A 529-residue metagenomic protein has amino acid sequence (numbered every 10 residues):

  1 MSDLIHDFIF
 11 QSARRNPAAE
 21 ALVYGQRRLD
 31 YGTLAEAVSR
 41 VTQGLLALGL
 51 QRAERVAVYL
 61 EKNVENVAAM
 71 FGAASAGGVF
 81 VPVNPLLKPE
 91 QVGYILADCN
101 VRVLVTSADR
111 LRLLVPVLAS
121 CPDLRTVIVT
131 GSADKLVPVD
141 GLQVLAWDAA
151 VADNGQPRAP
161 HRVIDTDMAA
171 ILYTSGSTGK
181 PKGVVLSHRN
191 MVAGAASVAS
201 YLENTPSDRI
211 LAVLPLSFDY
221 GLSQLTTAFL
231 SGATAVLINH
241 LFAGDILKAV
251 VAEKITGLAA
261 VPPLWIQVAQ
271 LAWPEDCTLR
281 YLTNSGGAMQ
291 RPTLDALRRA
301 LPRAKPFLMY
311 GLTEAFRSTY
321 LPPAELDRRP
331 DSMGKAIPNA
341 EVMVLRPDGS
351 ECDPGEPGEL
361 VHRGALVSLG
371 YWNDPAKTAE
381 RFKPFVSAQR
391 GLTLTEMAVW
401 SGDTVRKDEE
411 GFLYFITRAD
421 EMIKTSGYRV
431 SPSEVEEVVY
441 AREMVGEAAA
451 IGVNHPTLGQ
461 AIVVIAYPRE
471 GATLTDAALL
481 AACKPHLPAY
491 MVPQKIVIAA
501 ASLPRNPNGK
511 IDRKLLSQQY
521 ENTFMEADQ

Functional and structural regions predicted by a protein language model:
S2, P17-A18, I128, V144 (+3 more regions): Conserved pre-ATP/AMP-binding loop-to-beta segment of ANL
S2-I5, F10, A18-N63, V67-F71 (+2 more regions): Conserved AMP-binding/adenylate-forming core of the ANL superfamily
D30-G32, R162, A169-A193: Conserved AMP-binding A3 loop
A47-L48, S75-A149, E470-A472: Structural core segment of the AMP-binding/adenylate-forming
L87, L104-T106, V250, L258 (+7 more regions): AMP-binding/adenylate-forming catalytic core of the ANL superfamily
T130, P488-K510: AMP-binding/adenylate-forming catalytic domain of the ANL superfamily
V192-R209, L216-G257, L271: Conserved AMP-binding/adenylation subdomain of ANL enzymes
L230, I255-A260, A269-R329, E341 (+1 more regions): Gly/Ser/Thr-rich phosphate-binding loop
